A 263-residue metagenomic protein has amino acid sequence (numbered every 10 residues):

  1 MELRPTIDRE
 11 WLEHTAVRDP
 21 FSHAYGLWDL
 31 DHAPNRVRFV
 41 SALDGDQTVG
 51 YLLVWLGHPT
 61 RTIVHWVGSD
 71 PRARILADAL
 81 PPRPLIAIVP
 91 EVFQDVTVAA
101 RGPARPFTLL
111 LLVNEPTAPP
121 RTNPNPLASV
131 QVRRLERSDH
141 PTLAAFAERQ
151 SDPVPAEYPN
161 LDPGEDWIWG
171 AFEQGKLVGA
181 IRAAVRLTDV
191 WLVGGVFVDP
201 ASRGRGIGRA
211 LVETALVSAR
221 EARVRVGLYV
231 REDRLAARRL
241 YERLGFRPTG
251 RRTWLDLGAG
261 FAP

Functional and structural regions predicted by a protein language model:
M1-A24, E115-P155: Short amphipathic alpha-helix that is part of the acyltransferase structural core
M1-V96, D152, A156: N-terminal charged segments
Q47-G50, K176-G179, A236: Glycine-rich acetyl-CoA-binding "A-motif" of GNAT/NAT acetyltransferases
W55-G57, E157-W167, F172-F197: A conserved beta-strand-loop-helix scaffold within acyl/acetyltransferase catalytic domains
S69-A79, V198, G204-R220, R238-R243: Conserved acetyl-CoA-binding loop-helix of GNAT-fold acetyltransferases
I88-Q94, P200, G227-R238, W254-P263: Conserved beta-strand-loop-alpha-helix junction that forms the acyl-donor binding cleft
V92-R105, R209, E232-G250: Conserved active-site alpha-helix within GNAT-family acetyltransferase domains
A104-T117, G227, R247-F261: Conserved catalytic-core motifs of GNAT/GCN5-like acyltransferases
